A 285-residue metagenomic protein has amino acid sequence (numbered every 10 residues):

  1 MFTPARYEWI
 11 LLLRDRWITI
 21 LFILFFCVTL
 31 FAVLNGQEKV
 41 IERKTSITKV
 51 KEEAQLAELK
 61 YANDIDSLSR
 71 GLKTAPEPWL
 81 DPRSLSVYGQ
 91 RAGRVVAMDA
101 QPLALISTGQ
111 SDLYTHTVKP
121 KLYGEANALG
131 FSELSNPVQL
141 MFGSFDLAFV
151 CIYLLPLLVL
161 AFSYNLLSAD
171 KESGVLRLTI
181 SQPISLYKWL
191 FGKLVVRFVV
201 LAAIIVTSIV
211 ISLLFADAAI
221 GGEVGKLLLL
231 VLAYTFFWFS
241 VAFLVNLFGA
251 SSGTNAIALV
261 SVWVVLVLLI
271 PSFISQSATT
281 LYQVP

Functional and structural regions predicted by a protein language model:
M1-C151: Hydrophobic alpha-helical transmembrane segments
T3-P4, L13, A161-A202: Helix-loop-helix units of permease transmembrane domains in multi-pass membrane transporters, especially ABC
F31-K39, T254-P285: Transmembrane helix segments
G143-A169, S173: Long, hydrophobic alpha-helical segments
D146, L154-L155, L186-F215: Selective transmembrane-helix segments that form parts of the transport pathway or gating/packing helices in multipass
V159-S163, T207, S240-V241: Hydrophobic/aromatic residues in alpha-helical transmembrane segments
V210-L230: Membrane-interfacial helix-loop-helix connectors in multipass membrane proteins
L227-G249: Hydrophobic alpha-helical transmembrane segments of polytopic membrane proteins
